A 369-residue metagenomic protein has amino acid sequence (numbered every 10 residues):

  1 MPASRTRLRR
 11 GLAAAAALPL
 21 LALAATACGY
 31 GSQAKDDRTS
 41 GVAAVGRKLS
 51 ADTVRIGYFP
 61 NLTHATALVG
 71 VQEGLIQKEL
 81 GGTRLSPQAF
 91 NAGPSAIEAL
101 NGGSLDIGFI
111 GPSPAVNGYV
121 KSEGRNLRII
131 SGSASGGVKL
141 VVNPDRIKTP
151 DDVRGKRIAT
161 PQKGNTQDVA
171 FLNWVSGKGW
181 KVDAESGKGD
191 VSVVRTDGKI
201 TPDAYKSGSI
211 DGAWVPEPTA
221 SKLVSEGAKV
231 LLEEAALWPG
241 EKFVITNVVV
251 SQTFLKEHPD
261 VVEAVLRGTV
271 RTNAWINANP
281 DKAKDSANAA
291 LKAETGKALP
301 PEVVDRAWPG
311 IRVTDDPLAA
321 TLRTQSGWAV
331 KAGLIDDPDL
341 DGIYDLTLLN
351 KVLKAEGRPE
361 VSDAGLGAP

Functional and structural regions predicted by a protein language model:
M1-A16: Bacterial N-terminal signal peptides that target proteins for export
L23-A27: C-terminal motif of bacterial Sec signal peptides marking the signal peptidase cleavage site
Q33-V194, D211-W214: Short, glycine-/small- and polar/acidic-enriched structural segments that line small-molecule recognition paths
A65, L127, A134-L140, A228-K229 (+3 more regions): Small-molecule pocket liners
Q77-G82, D183-S186, A236-G240, P309-L318: Short, solvent-exposed loop/beta-turn-alpha elements that line the ligand-binding surface or hinge of extracytoplasmic
G187-D190, V194, K199-L291: Pocket-lining segment of extracytoplasmic ligand-binding domains
K256-D336: Secondary-structure end/capping motifs
A329-P369: Conserved C-terminal helix/tail region of periplasmic/extracytoplasmic solute-binding proteins
